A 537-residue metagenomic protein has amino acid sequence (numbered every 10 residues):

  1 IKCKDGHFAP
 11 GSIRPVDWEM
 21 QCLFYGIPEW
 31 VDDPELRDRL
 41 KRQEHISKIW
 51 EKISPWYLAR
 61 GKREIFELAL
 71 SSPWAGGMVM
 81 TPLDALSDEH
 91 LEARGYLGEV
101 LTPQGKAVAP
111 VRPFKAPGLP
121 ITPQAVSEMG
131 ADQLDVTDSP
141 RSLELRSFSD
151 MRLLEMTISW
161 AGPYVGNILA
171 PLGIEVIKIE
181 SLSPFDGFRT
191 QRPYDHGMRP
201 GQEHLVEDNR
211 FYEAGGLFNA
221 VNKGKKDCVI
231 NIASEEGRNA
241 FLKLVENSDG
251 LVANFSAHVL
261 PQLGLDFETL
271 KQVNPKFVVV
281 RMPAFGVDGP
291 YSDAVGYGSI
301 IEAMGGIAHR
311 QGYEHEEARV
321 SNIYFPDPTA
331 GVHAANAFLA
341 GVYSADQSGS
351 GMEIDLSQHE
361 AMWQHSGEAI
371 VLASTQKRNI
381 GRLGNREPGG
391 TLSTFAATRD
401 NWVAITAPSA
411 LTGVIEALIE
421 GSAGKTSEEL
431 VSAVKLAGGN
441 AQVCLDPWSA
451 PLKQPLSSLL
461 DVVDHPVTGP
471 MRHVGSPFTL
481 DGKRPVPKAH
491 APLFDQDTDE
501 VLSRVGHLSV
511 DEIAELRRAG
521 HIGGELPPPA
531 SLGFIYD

Functional and structural regions predicted by a protein language model:
I1-G187, R192-V206, K271-R281, M362-D537: Acyl-CoA thioester-binding alpha/beta core of soluble enzymes
L154, E203-Q272: A structured beta-alpha segment of the ubiquitous adenosine-cofactor-binding alpha/beta core
I158-S159, A233-S234, I323-D327, A491: Alpha-helix N-cap/helix-initiation motif
L169, K225, V252, L270 (+5 more regions): Structural scaffold positions in well-ordered secondary structure
S181, I232, A284: Active-site loop/turn elements of alpha/beta-hydrolase fold enzymes, especially the short glycine-/histidine-rich
L251-H309: N-terminal Rossmann-like NAD(P) cofactor-binding subdomain of oxidoreductases, focused on the glycine-rich
G305-N322: The feature captures the short pre-catalytic strand/loop hairpin that immediately precedes and shapes the active-site
R319-L372: Conserved anion/nucleotide-ligand pocket segment
